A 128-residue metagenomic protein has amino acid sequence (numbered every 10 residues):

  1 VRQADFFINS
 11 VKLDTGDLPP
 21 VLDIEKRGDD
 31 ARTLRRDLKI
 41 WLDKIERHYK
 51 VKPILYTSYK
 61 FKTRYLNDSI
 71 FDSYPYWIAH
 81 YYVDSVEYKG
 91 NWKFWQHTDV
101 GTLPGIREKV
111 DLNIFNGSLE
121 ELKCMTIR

Functional and structural regions predicted by a protein language model:
V1, G28-L34, K62-N67, V86-Y88 (+1 more regions): Extracytoplasmic/secreted cell-surface and envelope-processing proteins
V1-R2, L34, L55-S58, D72-Y74: A short linear-motif detector with a strong N-terminal bias
V1-V51: Substrate-binding cleft of extracellular glycoside hydrolase catalytic domains
L18-I24, K52-Y56, P75-I78, K93-Q96: Structural recognition of the beta-strand scaffold that forms the well-ordered cores of secreted hydrolase catalytic
Y49-T63: Aromatic-lined carbohydrate-recognition surfaces of secreted/lumenal glycan-active proteins
N67, F71-R128: Functionally critical loop-and-helix segments that line ligand-binding/catalytic clefts of soluble enzyme domains
